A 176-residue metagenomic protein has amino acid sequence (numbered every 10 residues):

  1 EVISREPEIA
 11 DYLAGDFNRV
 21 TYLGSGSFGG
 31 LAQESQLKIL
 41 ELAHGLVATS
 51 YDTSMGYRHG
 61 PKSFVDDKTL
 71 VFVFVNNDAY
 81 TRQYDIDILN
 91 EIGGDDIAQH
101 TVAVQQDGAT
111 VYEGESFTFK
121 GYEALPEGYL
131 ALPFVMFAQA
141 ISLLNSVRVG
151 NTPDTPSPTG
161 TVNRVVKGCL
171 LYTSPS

Functional and structural regions predicted by a protein language model:
E1, S25, T69, F74-Y122: Glycine-rich phosphate-binding loops that contact phosphosugars or nucleotide phosphates
V2-A14: A short, well-structured juxtamembrane/interface segment
A10-Y12, V47-Y51, Q99-H100, V104 (+1 more regions): Flexible, glycine/charged-enriched surface loops at secondary-structure junctions
R19-V65: Anionic-ligand anchoring segments at beta-strand to alpha-helix junctions in alpha/beta enzyme folds, i.e., glycine
Y22-S25, D78, E127-A131: Hydrophobic alpha-helical scaffolding
S116-L170: Short alpha-helices
Y172-S176: Conserved small/polar residues in nucleotide/adenosyl-binding loops
